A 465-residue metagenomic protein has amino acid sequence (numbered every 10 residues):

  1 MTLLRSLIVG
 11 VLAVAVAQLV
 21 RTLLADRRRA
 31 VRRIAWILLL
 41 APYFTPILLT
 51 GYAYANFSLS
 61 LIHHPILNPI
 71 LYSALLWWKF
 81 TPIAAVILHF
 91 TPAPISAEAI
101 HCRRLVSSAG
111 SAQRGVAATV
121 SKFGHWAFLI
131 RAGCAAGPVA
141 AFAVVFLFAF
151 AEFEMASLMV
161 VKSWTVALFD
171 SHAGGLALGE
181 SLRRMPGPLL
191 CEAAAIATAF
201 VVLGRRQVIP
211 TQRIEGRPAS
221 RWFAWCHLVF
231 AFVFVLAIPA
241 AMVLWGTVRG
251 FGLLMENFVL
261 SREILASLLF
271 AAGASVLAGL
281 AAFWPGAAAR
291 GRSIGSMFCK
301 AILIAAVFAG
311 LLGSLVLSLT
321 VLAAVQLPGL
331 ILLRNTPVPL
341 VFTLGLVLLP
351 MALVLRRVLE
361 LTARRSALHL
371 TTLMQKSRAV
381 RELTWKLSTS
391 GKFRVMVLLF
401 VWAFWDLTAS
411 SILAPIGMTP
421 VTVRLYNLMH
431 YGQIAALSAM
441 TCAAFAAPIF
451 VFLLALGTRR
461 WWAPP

Functional and structural regions predicted by a protein language model:
M1, H64-P65, D170-E180, L253-A266 (+1 more regions): Membrane-interface segments at the starts/ends of alpha-helical transmembrane spans
M1-A93, G133-F153, R183-A199, S220-V248 (+5 more regions): Membrane-water interface segments at the C-terminal ends of transmembrane alpha-helices in multi-pass inner-membrane
M1-L3, L24, A41, A99-A109 (+12 more regions): Hydrophobic alpha-helical segments that mediate membrane insertion or helix-helix packing
R28, S96-A97, G110-A112, M159-A167 (+5 more regions): Feature of multi-pass inner-membrane transport and sensor proteins that recognizes transmembrane helices together
I34, L38, A99, V161-T165 (+4 more regions): Amphipathic alpha-helical segments in well-structured domains
A93-C134, V161, R292, A363-T389 (+1 more regions): Short helix-to-coil transition segments within interhelical loops that connect adjacent transmembrane helices
S108-A109, K122, F153, L178 (+5 more regions): Membrane-helix interface/capping residues of multi-pass secondary transporters
F150-L176, F404-A435: Glycine-rich helix-loop "coupling/hinge" segments at transmembrane-helix boundaries in multipass transporters
